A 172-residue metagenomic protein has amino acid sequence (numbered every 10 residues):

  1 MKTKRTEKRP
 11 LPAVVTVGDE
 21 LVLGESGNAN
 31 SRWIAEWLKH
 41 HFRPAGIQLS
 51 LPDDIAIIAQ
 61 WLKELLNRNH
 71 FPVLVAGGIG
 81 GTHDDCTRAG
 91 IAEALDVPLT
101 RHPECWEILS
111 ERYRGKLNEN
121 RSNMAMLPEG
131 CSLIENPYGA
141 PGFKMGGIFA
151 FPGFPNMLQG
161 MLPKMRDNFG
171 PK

Functional and structural regions predicted by a protein language model:
M1-L11, D167-K172: SAM-dependent methyltransferases
K2-R5, K63-E64, R121-S122: Short, flexible, glycine/charge-rich loop motifs used to bind or transfer phosphoryl groups or to couple energy/partner
K4-Q48, D53: Glycine-rich phosphate/diphosphate-binding loop of Rossmann-like nucleotide-binding domains
E7, E64-R68, F143: Conserved catalytic network of the ASCE P-loop NTPase/AAA+ motor domain
V14-G18, V22-L23, P72-G78, F149-A150: Short glycine-rich or small-residue beta-strand-to-loop segments that form or flank ligand, phosphate, metal/Fe-S
E20, S26, I79-C86, P155-N156: Gly/Ser/Thr-rich beta-alpha loop segments that engage phosphate groups in nucleotides
R32-A94: N-terminal small/polar loop signature for handling phosphorylated ligands or for N-terminal nucleophile
I57-Q60, D85-P171: Proline/glycine-rich low-complexity loops and linkers
